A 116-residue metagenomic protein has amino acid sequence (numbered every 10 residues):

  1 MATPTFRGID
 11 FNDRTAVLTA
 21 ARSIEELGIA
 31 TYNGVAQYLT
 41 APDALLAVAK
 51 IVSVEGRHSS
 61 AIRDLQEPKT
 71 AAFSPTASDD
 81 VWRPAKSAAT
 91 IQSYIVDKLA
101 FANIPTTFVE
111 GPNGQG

Functional and structural regions predicted by a protein language model:
M1-G116: All-alpha RGS (Regulator of G-protein Signaling) helical domain and cognate RGS-like helical scaffolds
